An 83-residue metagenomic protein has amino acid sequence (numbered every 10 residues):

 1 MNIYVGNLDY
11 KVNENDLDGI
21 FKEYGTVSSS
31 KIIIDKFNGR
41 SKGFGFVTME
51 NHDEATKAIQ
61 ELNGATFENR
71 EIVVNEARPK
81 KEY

Functional and structural regions predicted by a protein language model:
M1-K42, T48-Y83: Intrinsically disordered, low-complexity RNA-binding regions enriched in Gly/Arg/Ser/Tyr
